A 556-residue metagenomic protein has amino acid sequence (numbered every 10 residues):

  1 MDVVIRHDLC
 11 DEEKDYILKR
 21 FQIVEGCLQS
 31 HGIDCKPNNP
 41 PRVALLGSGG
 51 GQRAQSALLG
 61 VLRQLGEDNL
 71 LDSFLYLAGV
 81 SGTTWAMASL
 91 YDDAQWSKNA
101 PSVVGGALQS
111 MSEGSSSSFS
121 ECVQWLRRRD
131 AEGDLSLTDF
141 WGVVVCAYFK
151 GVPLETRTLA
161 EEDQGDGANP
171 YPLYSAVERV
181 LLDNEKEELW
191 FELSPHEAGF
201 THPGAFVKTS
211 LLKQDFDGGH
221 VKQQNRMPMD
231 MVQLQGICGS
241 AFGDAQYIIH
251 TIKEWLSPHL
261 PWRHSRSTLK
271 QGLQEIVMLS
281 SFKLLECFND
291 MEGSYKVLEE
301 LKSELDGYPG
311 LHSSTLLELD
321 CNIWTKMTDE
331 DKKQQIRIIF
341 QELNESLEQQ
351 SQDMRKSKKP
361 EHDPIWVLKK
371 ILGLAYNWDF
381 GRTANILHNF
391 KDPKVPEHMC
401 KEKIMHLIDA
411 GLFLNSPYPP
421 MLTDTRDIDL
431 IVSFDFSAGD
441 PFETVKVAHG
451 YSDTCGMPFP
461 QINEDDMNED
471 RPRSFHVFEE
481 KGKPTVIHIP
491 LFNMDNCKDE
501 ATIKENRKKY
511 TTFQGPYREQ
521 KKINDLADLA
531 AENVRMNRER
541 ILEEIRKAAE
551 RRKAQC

Functional and structural regions predicted by a protein language model:
M1-H31: Low-complexity, highly charged intrinsically disordered N-terminal segments that act as targeting/localization
F21-L77: Helix-rich "cap/lid" substructures immediately adjacent to catalytic or cofactor-binding pockets
Q29-I33, L62-L65, F74, R157-E162 (+3 more regions): Eukaryotic intrinsically disordered and solvent-exposed regulatory patches
P41-S56, P396-T444: C-terminal, well-structured subdomains that either form a transmembrane helix-short loop-helix hairpin in multi-pass
S48-G50, S73-L90, Y174: Catalytic nucleophile loop
L70, D93-A94, A100-T423, D427 (+1 more regions): Patatin-like phospholipase A catalytic core
M87-D92, E185-E187, E443-V445: Short acidic, glycine/serine/threonine-rich loops at helix termini
A94-E113, D363-V367, P441-K483, L491 (+1 more regions): Acidic, Ser/Thr-rich peripheral helices and adjacent loops at domain boundaries
